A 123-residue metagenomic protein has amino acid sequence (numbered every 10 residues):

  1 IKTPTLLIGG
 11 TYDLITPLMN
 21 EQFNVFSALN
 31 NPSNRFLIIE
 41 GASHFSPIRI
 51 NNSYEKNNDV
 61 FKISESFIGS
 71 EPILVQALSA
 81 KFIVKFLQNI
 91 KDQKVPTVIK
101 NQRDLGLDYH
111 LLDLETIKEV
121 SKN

Functional and structural regions predicted by a protein language model:
I1-L74: Active-site-adjacent alpha-helix of alpha/beta-hydrolase-fold enzymes
E55-N123: Catalytic active-site module of serine/aspartate enzymes centered on a nucleophile-bearing elbow/loop
